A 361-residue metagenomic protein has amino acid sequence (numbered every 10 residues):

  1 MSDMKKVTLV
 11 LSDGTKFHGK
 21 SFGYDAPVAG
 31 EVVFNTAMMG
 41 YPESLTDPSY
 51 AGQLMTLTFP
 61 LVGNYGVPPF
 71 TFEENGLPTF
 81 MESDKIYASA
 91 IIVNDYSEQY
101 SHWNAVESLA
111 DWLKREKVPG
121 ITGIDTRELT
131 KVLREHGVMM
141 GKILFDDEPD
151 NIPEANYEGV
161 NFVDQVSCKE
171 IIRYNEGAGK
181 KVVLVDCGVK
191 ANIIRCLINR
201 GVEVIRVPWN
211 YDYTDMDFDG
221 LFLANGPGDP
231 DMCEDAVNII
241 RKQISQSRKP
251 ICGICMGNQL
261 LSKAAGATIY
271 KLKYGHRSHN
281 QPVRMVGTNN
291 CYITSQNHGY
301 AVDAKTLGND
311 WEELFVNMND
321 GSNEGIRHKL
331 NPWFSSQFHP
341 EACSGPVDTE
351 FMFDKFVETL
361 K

Functional and structural regions predicted by a protein language model:
S2-N210, P230, N238, C343 (+1 more regions): RNA-binding accessory domains that recognize and position tRNA/RNA substrates
T8, P282-R284, L314, G325: Residue-level detector of beta-strand face positions
P119, K181, P250-C252, T268 (+1 more regions): Proline-centered loop/turn at the N-terminus of a beta-strand
K181-D186, T294-S295, F334-F338: Active-site-proximal beta-strand elements of phosphoester/diester hydrolases
M216-L221: Short acidic/histidine-rich motifs immediately flanking catalytic phosphotransfer sites in two-component signaling
N225-A304, G345-K355, T359: Cysteine-nucleophile active-site neighborhood
N290-N331: Catalytic beta-strand/loop cores that center a nucleophilic Ser/Cys/Thr and support acyl-enzyme chemistry
G325-K361: A glycine-centered loop/beta-turn motif at secondary-structure junctions
